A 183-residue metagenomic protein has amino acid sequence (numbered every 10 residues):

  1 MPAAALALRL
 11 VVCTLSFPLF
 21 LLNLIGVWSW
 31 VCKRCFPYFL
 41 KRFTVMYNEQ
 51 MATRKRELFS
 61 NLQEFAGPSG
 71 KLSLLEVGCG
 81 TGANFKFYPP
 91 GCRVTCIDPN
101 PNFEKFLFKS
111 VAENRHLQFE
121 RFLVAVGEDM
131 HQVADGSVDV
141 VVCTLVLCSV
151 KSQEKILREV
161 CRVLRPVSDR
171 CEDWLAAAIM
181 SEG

Functional and structural regions predicted by a protein language model:
M1-V31: N-terminal auxiliary segments of SAM/dcSAM-dependent transferases
C35, M46-S73, A83-F87: Conserved alpha-helix/loop element of class I SAM-dependent methyltransferases that forms part of the SAM/SAH-binding
S73-H131: Class I SAM-dependent methyltransferase SAM/SAH-binding core
D129-D135, K151: Short conserved loop adjoining the S-adenosyl-L-methionine
D139-S152: A short SAM/SAH-binding and catalytic strip from SAM-dependent methyltransferases
E154-D169: A short glycine-rich, Lys/Arg-flanked "PGG" loop and its adjoining helix->strand segment in the class I
S168-G183: Conserved class I S-adenosyl-L-methionine
